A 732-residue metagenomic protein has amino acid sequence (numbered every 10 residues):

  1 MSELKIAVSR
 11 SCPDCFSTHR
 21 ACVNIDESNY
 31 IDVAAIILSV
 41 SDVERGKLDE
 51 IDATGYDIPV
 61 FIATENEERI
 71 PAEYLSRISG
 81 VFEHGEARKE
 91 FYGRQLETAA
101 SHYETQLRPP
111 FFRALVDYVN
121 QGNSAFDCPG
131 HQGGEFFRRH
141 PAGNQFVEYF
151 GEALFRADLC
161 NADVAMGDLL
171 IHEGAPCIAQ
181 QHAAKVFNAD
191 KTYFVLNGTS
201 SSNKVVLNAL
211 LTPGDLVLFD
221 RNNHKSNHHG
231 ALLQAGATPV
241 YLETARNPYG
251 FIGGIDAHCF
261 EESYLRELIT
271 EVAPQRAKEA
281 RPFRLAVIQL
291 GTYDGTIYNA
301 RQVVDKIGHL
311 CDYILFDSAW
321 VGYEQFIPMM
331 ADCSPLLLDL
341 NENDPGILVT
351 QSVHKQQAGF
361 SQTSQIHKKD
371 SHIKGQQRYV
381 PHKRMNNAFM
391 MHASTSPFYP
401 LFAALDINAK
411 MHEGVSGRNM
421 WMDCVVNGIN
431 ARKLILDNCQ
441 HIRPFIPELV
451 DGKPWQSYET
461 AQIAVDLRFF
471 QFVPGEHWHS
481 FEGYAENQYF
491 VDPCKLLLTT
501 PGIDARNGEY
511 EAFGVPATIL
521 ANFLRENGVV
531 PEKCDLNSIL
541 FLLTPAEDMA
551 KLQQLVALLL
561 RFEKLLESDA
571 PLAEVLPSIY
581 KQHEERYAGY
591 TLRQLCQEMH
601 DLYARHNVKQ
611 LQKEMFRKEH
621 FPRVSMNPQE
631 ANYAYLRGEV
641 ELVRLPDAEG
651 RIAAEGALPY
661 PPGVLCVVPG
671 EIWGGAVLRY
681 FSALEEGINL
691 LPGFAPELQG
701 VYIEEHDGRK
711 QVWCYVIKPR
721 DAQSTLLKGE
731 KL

Functional and structural regions predicted by a protein language model:
S2-A165, E173, K185, Y264 (+1 more regions): Non-catalytic terminal extensions of PLP-dependent enzymes
S9-R10, C22-D26, S39-D57, T64-E65 (+4 more regions): Conserved PLP-enzyme active-site core in the AAT-like
P141-Q234, V240: Long, structured ligand/cofactor-binding scaffold of large enzymes
D168, F219, H392, E655-A657: General secondary-structure propensity
L170-C177, L196-N197, I255-S263, E511-G514: Conserved phosphate-coordination/catalytic loops
E173-C177, S396-Y399, T518: Alpha-helix N-cap/helix-start motif at coil-to-helix transitions, marked by capping-box chemistry
T192-Y193, T350, G528-E532: A short linear hydrophobic-aromatic micro-motif
Y193, A286-Q289, I539-T544: Short glycine-rich or small-residue beta-strand-to-loop segments that form or flank ligand, phosphate, metal/Fe-S
